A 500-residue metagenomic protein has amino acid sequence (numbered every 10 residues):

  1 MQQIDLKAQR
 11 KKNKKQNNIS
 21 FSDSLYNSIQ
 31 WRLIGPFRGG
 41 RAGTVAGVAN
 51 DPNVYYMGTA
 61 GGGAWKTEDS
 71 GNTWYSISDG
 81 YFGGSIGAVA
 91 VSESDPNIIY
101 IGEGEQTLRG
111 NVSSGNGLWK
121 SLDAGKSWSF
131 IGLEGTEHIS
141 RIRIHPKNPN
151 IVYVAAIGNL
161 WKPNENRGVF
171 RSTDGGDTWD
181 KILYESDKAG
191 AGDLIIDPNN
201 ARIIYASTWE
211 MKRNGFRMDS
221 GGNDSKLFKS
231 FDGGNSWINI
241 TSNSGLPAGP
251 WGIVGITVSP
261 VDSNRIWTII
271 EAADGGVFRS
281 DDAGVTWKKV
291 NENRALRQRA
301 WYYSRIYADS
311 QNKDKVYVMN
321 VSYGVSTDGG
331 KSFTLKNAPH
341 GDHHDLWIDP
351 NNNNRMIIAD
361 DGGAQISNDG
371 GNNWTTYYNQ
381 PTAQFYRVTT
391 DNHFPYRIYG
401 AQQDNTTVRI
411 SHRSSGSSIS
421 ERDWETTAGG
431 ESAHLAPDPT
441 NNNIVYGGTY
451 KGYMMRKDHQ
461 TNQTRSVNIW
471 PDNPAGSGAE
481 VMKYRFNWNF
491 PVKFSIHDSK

Functional and structural regions predicted by a protein language model:
Q3-K500: Beta-propeller blade termini and top-face loops
